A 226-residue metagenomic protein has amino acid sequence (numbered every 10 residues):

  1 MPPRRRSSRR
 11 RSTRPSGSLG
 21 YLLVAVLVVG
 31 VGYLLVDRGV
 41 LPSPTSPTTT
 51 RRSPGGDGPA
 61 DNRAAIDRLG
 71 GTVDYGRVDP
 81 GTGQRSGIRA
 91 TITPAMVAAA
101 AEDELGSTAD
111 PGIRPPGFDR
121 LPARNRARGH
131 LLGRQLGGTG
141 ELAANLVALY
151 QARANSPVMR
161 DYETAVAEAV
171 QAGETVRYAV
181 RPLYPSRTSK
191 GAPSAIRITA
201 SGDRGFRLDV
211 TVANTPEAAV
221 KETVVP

Functional and structural regions predicted by a protein language model:
M1-P15: N-terminal Lys/Arg-rich, disordered targeting/topogenic segments
S16-L22: Short, hydrophobic alpha-helical membrane anchors of single-pass surface/secreted proteins
L22-L35: Core hydrophobic alpha-helical membrane-spanning segments
Y33-T45, S201: Hydrophobic single-pass membrane-insertion segments
T45-T82: N-terminal low-complexity, Pro/Thr/Ser-rich intrinsically disordered segments that act as propeptides or flexible
D67-P226: Domain-level detector of nuclease and nuclease-like folds in predominantly extracellular/periplasmic contexts
